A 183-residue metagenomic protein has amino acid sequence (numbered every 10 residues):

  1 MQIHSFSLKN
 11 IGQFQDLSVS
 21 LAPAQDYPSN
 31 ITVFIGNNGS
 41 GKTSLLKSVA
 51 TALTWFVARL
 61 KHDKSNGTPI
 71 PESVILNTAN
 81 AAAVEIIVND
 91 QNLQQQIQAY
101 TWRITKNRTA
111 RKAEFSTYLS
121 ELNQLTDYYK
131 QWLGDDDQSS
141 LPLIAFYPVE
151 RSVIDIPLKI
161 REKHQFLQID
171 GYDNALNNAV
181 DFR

Functional and structural regions predicted by a protein language model:
M1-R183: P-loop NTPase switch/coupling surface
